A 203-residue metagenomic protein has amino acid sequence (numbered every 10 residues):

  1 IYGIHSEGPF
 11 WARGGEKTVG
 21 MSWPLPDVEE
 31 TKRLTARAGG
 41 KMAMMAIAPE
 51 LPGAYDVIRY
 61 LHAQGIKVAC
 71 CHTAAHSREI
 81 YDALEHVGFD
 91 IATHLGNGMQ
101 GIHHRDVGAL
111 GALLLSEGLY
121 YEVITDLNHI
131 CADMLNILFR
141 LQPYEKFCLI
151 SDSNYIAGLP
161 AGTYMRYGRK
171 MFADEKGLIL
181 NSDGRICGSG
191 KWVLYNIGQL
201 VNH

Functional and structural regions predicted by a protein language model:
I1, Y81-E85, L135-E145: Short amphipathic alpha-helices and their capping/turn segments at secondary-structure boundaries
I1-V107: Histidine/acidic-residue-rich, glycine-tolerant segments that coordinate divalent metal ions
G8-F10, N97-M99, T125-N128, S151-P160: Glycine-rich beta-alpha junction loops
E16-K17, Y81, H103-R105, D133-M134 (+1 more regions): Short, well-ordered secondary-structure micro-motifs
W23-P26, D126-I130, R185-W192: Catalytic cores of large soluble enzymes that bind and process phosphate-bearing ligands
M42-A43, L95-G96, E117-T125: Short, basic, glycine/proline-bearing loop/turn elements
E50-P52, V68-A74, I124-L141, F147 (+1 more regions): Active-site glycine- and acidic-residue-rich loops that bind and position anionic ligands or nucleotide-like cofactors
G108-Y121, F139-H203: His/Asp/Glu-enriched, well-ordered alpha-helical/loop segment that forms or immediately abuts the divalent-metal
